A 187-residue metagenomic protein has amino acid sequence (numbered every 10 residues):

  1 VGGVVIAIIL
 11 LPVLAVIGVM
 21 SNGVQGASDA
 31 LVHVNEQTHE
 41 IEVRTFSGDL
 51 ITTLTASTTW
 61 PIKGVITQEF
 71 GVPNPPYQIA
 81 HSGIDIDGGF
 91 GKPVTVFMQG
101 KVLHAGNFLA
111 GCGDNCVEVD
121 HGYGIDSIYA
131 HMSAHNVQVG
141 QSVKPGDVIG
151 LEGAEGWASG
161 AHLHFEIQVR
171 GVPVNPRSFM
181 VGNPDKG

Functional and structural regions predicted by a protein language model:
G2-G71, G187: Polar/charged, compositionally biased leader and regulatory segments
G64, S82-I84, N115-V117, D147 (+2 more regions): Extracytoplasmic/periplasmic beta-strand context in beta-sandwich domains, especially the cupredoxin/COX2 CuA-binding
V65-V96, V169: Short glycine/threonine/proline-enriched tight-turn/helix- or strand-capping micro-motif at secondary-structure
I79-H81, V96-N136, A161-L163: Zn2+-dependent peptidoglycan hydrolase active-site motif and core
I86, N115-V119, K144-G156: Short hydrophobic beta/alpha edge segments that flank linear recognition/processing sites
D87, A134-D147, E166-G187: Acidic, glycine-rich catalytic/binding loops that coordinate metals and/or anionic ligands
G91-K92, N107-A110, A154-W157, Q168: Short polar/acidic secondary-structure junctions
P93-H104, V137-E152: Short, well-structured beta-strand-loop connectors
